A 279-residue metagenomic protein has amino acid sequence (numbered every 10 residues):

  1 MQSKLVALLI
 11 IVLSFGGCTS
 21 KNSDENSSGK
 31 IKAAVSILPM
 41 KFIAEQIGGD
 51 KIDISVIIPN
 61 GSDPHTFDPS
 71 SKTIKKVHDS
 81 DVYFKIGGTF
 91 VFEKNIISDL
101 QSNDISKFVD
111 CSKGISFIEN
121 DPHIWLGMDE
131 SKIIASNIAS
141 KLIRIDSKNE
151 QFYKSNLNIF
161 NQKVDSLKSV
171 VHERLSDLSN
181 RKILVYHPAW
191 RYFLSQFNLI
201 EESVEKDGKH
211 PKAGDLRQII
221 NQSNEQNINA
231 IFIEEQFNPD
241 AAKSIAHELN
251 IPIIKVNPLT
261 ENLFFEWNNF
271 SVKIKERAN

Functional and structural regions predicted by a protein language model:
M1-G16: Sec-dependent bacterial lipoprotein signal peptides
C18-N279: Extracytoplasmic metal-acquisition and chelation regions
